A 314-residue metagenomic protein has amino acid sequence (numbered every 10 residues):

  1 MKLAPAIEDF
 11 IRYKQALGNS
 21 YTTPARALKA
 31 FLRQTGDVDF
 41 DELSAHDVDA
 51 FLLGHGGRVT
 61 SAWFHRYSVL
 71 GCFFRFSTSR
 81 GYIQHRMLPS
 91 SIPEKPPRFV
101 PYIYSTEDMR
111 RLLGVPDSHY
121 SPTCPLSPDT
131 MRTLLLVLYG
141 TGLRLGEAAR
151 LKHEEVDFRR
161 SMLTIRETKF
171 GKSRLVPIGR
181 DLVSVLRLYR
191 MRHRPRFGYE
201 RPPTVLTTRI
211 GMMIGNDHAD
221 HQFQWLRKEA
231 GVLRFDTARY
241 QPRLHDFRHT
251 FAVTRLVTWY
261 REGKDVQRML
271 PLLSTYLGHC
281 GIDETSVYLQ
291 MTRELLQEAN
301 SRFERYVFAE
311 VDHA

Functional and structural regions predicted by a protein language model:
M1-A314: Conserved catalytic core of the tyrosine transesterase superfamily
